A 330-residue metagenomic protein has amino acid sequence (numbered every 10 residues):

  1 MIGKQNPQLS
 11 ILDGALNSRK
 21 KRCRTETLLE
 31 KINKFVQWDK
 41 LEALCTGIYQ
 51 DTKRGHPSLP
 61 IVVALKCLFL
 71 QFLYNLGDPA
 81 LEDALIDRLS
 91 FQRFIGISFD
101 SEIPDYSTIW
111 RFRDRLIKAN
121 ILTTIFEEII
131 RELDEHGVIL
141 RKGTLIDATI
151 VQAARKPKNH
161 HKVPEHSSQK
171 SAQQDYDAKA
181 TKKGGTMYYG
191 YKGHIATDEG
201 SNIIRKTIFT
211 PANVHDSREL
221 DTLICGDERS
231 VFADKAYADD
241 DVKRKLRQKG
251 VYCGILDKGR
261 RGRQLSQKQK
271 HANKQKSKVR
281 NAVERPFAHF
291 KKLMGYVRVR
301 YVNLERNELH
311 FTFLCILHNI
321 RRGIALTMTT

Functional and structural regions predicted by a protein language model:
M1-D39, T46, L326-T330: Charged, often Cys/His-bearing segments associated with DNA-binding zinc-finger transcription factors
I2, D83-I86, I95, P104-Y252 (+2 more regions): Polybasic low-complexity intrinsically disordered regions
K4, R54-V63, N75-D114: Trp/Phe/Arg-rich N-terminal binding region typifying the photolyase-homology
R22-F69, L73: Basic, short loop/linker segments at the boundary and entry of helix-turn-helix/winged-helix-like folds
Q37, G55-V62, S101, Q275 (+2 more regions): Secondary-structure capping and boundary motifs in well-ordered enzyme cores
V63-K66, D216, A282, P286 (+1 more regions): Catalytic-loop motifs flanking and including active-site residues across diverse enzymes
V163-E165, C225, R229-S230, K235-L309: Helix-centered, glycine/charged polyanion-binding patches within enzymatic domains that contact phosphate-containing
N307-T330: C-terminal domain-tail junction helix/linker
